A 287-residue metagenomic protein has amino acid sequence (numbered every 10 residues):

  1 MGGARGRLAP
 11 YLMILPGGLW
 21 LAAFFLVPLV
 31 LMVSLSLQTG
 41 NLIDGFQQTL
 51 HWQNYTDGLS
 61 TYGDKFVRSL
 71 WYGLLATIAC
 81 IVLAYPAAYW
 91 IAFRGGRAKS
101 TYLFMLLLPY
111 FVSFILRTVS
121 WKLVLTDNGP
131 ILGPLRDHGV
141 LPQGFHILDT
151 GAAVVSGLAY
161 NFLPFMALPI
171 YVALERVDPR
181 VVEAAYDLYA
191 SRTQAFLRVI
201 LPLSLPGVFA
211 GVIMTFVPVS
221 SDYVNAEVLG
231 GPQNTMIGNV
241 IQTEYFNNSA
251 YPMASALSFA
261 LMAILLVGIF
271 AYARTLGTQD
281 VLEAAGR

Functional and structural regions predicted by a protein language model:
G2, R7-L8, V67, R97-S100 (+2 more regions): Amphipathic cytosolic juxtamembrane alpha-helices at the membrane-cytosol interface of multi-pass membrane transporters
G3, Q38, Y171-Y186, M253-R287: C-terminal transmembrane helix and the adjacent membrane-cytosol boundary/short C-terminal tail of inner/organellar
G3, T118-A159, T193, L229-Q233: Membrane-interfacial helix termini and adjacent extracytoplasmic/periplasmic loops of multi-pass transporters
A4-A9, N41, N54-T61, V219-R274: Interhelical loop and adjacent transmembrane-helix boundary motif in polytopic membrane transport permeases
P16-F25, L108, Y160, F165-L174 (+2 more regions): Transmembrane alpha-helices
F25-Y62, V124, N128-G129, P134 (+2 more regions): Short membrane-interfacial helix/loop motifs at transmembrane-helix boundaries
M32-L35, G40-N41, T118, F162 (+2 more regions): Non-cytoplasmic
S60-F93: Transmembrane alpha-helix signature in integral membrane proteins
